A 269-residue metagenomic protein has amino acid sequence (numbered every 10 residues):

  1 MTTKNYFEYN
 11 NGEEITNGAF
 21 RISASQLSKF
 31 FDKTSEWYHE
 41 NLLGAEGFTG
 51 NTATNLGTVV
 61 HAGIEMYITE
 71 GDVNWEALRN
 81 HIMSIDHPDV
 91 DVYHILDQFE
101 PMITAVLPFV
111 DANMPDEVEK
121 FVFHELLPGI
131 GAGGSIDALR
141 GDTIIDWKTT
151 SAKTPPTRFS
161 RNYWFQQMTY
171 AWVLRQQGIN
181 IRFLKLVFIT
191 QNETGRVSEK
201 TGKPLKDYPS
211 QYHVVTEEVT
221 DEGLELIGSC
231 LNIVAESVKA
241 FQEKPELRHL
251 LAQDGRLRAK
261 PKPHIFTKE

Functional and structural regions predicted by a protein language model:
M1-I136, K260-K268: Metal-dependent nuclease catalytic cores that hydrolyze phosphodiester bonds in DNA/RNA, characterized by
H39, K153-P155, N192-R196: Short catalytic/ligand-binding loop motif for oxyanion handling, primarily in non-cytosolic enzymes, centered on
G44, F123-H124, T150-A152, I189-E193: Short, solvent-exposed loop/turn segments at secondary-structure junctions
V59, F165-V173: Short amphipathic alpha-helical face segments that pack within enzyme cores and frequently flank/anchor catalytic
M66-E70, W172-Q177: Active-site catalytic microenvironments for nucleophilic, acid-base chemistry
Y93-L96, V173-E269: Metal-dependent nuclease catalytic regions and adjoining charged, substrate-binding loops involved in nucleic-acid end
E117, L139, T143-W147, N180-F188: A structural signal for short, well-ordered beta-strand segments and their strand-loop junctions that often border
V122-Q167, Q177: Non-catalytic protein-protein interaction segments used by genome-maintenance enzymes to assemble and couple activities
